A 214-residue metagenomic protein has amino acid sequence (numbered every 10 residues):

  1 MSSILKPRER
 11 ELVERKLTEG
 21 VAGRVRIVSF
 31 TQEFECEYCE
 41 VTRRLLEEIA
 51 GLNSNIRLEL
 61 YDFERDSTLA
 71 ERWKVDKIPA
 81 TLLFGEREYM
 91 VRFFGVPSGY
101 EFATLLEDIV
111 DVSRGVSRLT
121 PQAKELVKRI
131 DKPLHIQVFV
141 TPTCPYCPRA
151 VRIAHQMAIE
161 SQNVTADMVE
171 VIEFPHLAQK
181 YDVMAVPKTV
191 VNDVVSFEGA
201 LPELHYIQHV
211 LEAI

Functional and structural regions predicted by a protein language model:
M1-R24, A103-D131: N-terminal leader/targeting and pre-domain segments
L12-N53, V127-Q162: Local sequence-structure signature of Cys/Sec-based thiol-disulfide redox active-site neighborhoods
E14, S67, K124, P175-A178: Short hydrophobic/charged patches on amphipathic alpha-helices used for structural packing and interfaces
T31, S54-D66, S161-H176: Thiol-based oxidoreductase modules, predominantly thioredoxin-like and allied folds used for disulfide exchange
V41-P97, V116, I130: N-terminal non-catalytic structural scaffold regions of very large proteins
E64, V96, T141-C144, I172 (+1 more regions): Short, surface-exposed acidic/glycine-rich loop or hinge patches that mediate macromolecular interfaces
L82-V116, A185, V190-I214: Non-catalytic, surface beta->alpha helical segment in thiol-disulfide oxidoreductase systems
C147-I214: Structured core of small recognition/catalytic domains
